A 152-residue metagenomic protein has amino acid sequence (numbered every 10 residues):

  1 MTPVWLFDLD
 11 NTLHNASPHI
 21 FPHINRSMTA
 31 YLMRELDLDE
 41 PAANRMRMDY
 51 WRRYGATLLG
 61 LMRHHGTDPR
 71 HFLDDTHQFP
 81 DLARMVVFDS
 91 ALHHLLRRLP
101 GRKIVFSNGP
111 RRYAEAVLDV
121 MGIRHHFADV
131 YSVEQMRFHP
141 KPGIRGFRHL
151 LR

Functional and structural regions predicted by a protein language model:
M1-P3, G101-R102: Short coil/turn segments at beta-strand junctions that form active-site/ligand-binding loops
T2-F7, T12-S90, R112: N-terminal helical cap/lid subdomain that shapes the substrate entry/recognition surface in HAD-like hydrolases
A16, V105-F106: Small/polar loops that bind or transfer phosphate-bearing groups
H65, L99, I123-H126: Short, structured coil segments at secondary-structure junctions
R84, F88, F106, H139: Residue-level marker of regulatory loop/turn positions in helix-turn-helix DNA-binding domains and in histidine
A91-P100: Catalytic-core regions built around general acid/base machinery
I104, P110-R152: Substrate-recognition "cap/lid" segment bordering the active-site pocket of phosphatases
